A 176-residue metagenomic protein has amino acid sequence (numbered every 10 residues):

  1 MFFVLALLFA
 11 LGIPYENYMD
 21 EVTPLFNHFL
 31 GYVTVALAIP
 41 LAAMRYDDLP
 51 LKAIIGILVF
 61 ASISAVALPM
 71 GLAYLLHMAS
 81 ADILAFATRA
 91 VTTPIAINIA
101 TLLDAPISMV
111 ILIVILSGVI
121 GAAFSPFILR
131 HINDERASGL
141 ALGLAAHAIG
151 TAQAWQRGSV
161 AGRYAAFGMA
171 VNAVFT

Functional and structural regions predicted by a protein language model:
M1-A42, L49-A61: Helical membrane-embedded segments and adjacent short helical loop/helix-boundary regions of multi-pass membrane
G12-I13, H77, D104, L129 (+1 more regions): Short helix-capping/hinge motifs at transmembrane helix termini and TM-loop junctions
M19-T23, K52-I54, A79-A81, M109-V110 (+1 more regions): Short alpha-helical transmembrane interface motifs in multi-pass membrane proteins
F29, R45-P69, I111-I120, G168-F175: Entry/N-cap segments of selected transmembrane alpha helices and their immediately preceding amphipathic helices
L37-L49, S125-I132, G150-R157: C-terminal ends of transmembrane helices
P40-L51, Y74-L75, N98-I113: Helix-loop-helix hairpins and the membrane-proximal interhelical loops of multi-pass alpha-helical transport proteins
A53-A96, S117-R130: Transmembrane alpha-helices that form the ion-translocation and gating core of multi-pass ion transport proteins
D82-I120, D134-V171: Alpha-helical membrane segments and immediately flanking helix-loop junctions that form or couple to the substrate/ion
